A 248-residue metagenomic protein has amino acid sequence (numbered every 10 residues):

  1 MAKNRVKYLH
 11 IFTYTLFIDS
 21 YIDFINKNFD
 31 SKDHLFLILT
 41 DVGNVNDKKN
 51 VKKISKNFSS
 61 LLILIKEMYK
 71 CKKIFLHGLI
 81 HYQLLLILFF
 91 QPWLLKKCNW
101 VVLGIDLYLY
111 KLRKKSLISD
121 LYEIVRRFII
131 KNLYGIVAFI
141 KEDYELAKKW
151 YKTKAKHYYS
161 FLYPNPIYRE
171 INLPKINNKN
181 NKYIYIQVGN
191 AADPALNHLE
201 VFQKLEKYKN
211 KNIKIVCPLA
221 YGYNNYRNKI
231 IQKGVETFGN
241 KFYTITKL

Functional and structural regions predicted by a protein language model:
M1-K3, L162-Y183, A195-L196: Acidic anion/phosphate-binding donor-loop and adjacent secondary structure in glycosyltransferase catalytic cores
H10, K175-L196, F202-L205, I215-C217: Conserved donor-binding/catalytic core segment of Leloir-type glycosyltransferases
H10-I11, I63-L84, K97-N99: Short N-terminal targeting/anchoring amphipathic segment
I65-K70, S116-I136: Membrane-proximal helix-turn-helix segments that form the acceptor-binding/catalytic region of lipid-linked
K73-F75, P92-L112: Active-site proximal beta-strand in glycosyltransferases
G104, E142-D143, Y158-L173, Y221-G222: Short beta-strand->alpha-helix junction loop in the catalytic core of nucleotide-activated group-transfer enzymes
R126-Y158, P166-Y168: A short, active-site helix/loop in glycosyltransferases that binds the activated sugar's phosphate group
N228-L248: Nucleotide-activated donor-binding/catalytic signature segment of Leloir-type glycosyltransferases, i.e., the conserved
